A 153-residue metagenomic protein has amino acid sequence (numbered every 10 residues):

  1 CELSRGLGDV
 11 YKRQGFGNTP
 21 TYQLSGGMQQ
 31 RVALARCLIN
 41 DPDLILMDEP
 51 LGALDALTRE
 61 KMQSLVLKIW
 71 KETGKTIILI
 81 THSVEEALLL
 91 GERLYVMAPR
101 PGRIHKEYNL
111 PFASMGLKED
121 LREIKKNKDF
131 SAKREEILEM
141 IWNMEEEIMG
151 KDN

Functional and structural regions predicted by a protein language model:
C1-Y11: Single conserved hydrophobic/aromatic residue that forms the stacking wall/gate of nucleotide- or nucleobase-binding
T19-Y22, N40: Conserved signature/switch motifs of ABC ATPase nucleotide-binding domains
S25-R31: ABC ATPase nucleotide-binding domain "signature motif"
L34: Hydrophobic anchor residue at the start of the ABC signature
I45-D48: Catalytic Walker B motif of ABC-type/P-loop ATPase nucleotide-binding domains
R59-T73: Helical segment within the ABC ATPase nucleotide-binding domain
K75-I80: Conserved H-loop
P99-A132: Conserved beta-strand-loop-alpha-helix hinge in the C-terminal portion of ABC ATPase nucleotide-binding domains
